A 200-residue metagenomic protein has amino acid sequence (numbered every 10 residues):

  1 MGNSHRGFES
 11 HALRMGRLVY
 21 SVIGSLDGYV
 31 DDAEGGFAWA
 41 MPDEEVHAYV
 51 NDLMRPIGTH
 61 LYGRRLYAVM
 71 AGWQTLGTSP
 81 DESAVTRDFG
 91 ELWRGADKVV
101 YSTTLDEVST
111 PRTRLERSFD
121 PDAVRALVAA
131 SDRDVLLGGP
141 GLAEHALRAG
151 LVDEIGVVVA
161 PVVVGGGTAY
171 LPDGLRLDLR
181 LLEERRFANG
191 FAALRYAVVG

Functional and structural regions predicted by a protein language model:
H11-G200: Enzymes that bind and transform nitrogen-containing heteroaromatic metabolites
